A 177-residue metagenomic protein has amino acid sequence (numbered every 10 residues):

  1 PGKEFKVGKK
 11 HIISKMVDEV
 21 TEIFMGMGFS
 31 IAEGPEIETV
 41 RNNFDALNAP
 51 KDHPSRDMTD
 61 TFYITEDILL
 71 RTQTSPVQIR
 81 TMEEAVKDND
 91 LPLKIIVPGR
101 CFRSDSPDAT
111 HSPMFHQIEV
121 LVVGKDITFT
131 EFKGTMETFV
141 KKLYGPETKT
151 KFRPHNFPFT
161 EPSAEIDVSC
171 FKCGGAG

Functional and structural regions predicted by a protein language model:
P1: Conserved oxyanion/phosphate-binding beta-strand-loop segments in alpha/beta enzyme cores
E4-G177: TRNA-recognition modules of translation machinery and tRNA-sensing kinases, especially anticodon-binding
